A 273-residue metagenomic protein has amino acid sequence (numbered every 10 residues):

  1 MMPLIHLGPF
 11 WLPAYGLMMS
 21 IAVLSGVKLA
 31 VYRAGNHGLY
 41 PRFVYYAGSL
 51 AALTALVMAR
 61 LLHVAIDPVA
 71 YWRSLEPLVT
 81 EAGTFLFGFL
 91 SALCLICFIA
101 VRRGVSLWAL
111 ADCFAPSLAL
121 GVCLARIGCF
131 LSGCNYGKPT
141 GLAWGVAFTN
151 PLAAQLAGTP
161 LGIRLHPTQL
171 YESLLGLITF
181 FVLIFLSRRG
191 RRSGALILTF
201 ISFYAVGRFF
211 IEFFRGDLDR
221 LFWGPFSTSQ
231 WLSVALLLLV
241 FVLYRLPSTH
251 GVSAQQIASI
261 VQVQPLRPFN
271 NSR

Functional and structural regions predicted by a protein language model:
M1-R273: Hydrophobic, membrane-interfacing alpha helices
